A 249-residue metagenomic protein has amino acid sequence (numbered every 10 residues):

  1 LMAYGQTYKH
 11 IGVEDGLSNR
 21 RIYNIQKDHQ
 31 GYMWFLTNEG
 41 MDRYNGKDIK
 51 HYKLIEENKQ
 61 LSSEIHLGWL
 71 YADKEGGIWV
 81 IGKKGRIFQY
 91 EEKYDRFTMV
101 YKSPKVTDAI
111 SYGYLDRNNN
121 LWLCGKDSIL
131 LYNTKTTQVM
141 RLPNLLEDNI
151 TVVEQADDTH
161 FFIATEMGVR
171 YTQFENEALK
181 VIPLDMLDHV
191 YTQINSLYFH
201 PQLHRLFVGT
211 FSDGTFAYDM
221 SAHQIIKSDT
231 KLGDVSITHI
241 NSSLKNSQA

Functional and structural regions predicted by a protein language model:
L1-A249: Carboxylate-rich, polar loop motifs that coordinate divalent cations or form catalytic acidic clusters
